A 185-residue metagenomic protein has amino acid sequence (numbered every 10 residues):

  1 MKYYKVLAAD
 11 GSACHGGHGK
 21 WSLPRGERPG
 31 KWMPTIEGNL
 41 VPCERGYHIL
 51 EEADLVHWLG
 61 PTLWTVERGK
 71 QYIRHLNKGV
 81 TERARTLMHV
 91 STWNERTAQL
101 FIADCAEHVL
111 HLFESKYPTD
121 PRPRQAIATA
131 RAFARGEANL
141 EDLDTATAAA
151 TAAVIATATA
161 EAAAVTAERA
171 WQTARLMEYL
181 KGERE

Functional and structural regions predicted by a protein language model:
M1-E185: Short, glycine-biased loop/turn motifs at secondary-structure junctions and in low-complexity Ser/Thr/Pro-rich termini
